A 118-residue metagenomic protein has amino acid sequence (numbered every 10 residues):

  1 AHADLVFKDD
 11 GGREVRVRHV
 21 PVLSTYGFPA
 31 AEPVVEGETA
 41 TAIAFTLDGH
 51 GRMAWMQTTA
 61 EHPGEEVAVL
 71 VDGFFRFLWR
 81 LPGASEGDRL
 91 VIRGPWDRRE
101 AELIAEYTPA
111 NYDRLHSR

Functional and structural regions predicted by a protein language model:
A1-R118: Non-transmembrane, solvent-exposed regions of membrane trafficking/translocation machinery
